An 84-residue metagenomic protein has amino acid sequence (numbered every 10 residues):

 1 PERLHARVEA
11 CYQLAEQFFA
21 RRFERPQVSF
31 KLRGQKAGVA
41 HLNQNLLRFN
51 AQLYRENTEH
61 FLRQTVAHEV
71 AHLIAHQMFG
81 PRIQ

Functional and structural regions predicted by a protein language model:
P1-Q64, L73-Q84: Active-site-proximal or metal-binding-adjacent scaffold patches in catalytic folds
E69: Walker B catalytic acidic pair
